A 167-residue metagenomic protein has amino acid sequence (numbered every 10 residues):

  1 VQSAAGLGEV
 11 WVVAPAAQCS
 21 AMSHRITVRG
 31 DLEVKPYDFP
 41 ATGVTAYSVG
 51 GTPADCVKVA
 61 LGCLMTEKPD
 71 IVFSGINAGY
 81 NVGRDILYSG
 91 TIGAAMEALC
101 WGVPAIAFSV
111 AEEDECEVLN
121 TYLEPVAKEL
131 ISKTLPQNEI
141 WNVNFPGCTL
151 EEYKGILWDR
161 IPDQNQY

Functional and structural regions predicted by a protein language model:
S3-C56, A60-C63, E67-K68: A cross-family phosphate/adenosyl-ligand binding-site feature
V13-P15, S74-N77, F108-S109, V143-P146: Short beta-strand segments
Q18, T52-P53, N77-Y80, C148: Short glycine-rich anion-binding loops that position phosphate/pyrophosphate groups of nucleotides and phosphorylated
A60-T66, G93-P104: Alpha-helix C-terminal capping segments
I71: Short, Asp-centered acidic motifs that coordinate Mg2+ and/or phosphate in catalytic or ligand-binding sites
L87-G93, Y122-L123: Charged helix-capping and loop-helix junction motifs
L99-L119: Glycine-rich phosphate/pyrophosphate-binding loops and their adjacent beta-strand/loop elements at enzyme active sites
N120-Y167: Electrostatically charged, flexible surface regions
